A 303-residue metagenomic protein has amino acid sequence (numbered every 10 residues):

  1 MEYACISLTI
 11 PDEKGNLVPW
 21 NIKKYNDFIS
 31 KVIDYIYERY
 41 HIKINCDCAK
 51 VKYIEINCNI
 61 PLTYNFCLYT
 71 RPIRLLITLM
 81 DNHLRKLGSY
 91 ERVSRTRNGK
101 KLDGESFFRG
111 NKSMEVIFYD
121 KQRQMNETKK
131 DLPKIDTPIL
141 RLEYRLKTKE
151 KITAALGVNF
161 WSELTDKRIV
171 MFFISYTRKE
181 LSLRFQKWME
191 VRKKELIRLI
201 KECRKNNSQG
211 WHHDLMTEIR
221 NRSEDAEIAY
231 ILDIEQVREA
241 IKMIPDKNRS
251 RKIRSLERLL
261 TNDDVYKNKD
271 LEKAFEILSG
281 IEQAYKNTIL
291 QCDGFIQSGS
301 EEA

Functional and structural regions predicted by a protein language model:
M1-Q236, A240-I241, N262-A303: Structured, helix-rich domain cores that form ligand/interaction pockets
K242, K247-L256: Helix-turn-helix DNA-binding segment
